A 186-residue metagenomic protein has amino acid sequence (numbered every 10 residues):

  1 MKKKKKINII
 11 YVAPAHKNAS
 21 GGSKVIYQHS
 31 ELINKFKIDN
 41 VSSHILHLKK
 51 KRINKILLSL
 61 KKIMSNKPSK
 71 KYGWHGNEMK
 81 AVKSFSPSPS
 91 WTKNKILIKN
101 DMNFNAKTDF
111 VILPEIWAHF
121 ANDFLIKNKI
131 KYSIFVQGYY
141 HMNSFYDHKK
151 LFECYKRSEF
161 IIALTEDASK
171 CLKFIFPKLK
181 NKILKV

Functional and structural regions predicted by a protein language model:
K2-F110: N-terminal pre-catalytic "stem/leader" segment of glycosyltransferase-like enzymes
N8, D39-H44, K131, E159-F160 (+1 more regions): Residues at the starts of beta-strands that form the adenosine-phosphate
A15-N18, L48-I53, I116-H119, G138-H141 (+1 more regions): Short, solvent-exposed loop/turn segments at secondary-structure junctions
G22, L113-I116, A163-T165: Replace "coordinates the UDP/GDP/TDP-sugar" with "coordinates nucleotide-activated sugar donors
S42-L48, V136, I162-L164: Short internal beta-strands
G73-R157: Extended catalytic core of nucleotide-activated donor transferases of GT-like folds
F120-D123, S144-Y146, S158-I183: A short, active-site helix/loop in glycosyltransferases that binds the activated sugar's phosphate group
Y132-Q137, K180-V186: Short hydrophobic/aromatic-enriched beta-strand-loop microsegments
